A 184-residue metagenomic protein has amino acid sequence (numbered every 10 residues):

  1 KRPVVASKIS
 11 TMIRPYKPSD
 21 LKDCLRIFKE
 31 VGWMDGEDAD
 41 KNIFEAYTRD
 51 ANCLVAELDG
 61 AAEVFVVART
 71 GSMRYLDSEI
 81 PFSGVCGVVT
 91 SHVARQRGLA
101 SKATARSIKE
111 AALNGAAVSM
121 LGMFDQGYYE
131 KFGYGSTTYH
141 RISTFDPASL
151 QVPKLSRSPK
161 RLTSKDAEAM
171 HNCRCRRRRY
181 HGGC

Functional and structural regions predicted by a protein language model:
V4-A6: Acidic, Ala/Val/Gly-enriched low-complexity intrinsically disordered segments
K8-T70, D77-G84, L150-C184: Short amphipathic alpha-helix that is part of the acyltransferase structural core
W33-M34, S119-L121: Short, hydrophobic beta-strand segments that form beta-sheet elements in well-ordered domains
G71-M73, V93, Q126: Short coil/turn motifs at secondary-structure junctions
V85-T90, R95-L113: Conserved acetyl-CoA-binding loop-helix of GNAT-fold acetyltransferases
A112-A117, M123-R141: Conserved active-site alpha-helix within GNAT-family acetyltransferase domains
S136-P153: Flexible glycine-/small-residue-enriched beta->alpha junction loops that bind anionic phosphate/pyrophosphate groups
